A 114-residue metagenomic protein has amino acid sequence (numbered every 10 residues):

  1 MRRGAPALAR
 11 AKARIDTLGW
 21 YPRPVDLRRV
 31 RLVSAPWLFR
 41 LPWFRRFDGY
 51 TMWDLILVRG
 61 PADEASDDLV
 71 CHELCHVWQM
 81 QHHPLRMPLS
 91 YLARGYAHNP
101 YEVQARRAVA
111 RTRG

Functional and structural regions predicted by a protein language model:
R2-T51, L55, R106-R107, R111-G114: Auxiliary, metal-adjacent structural segments of Zn-dependent hydrolase domains
L41-R45, M52, E64, D68 (+2 more regions): Post-HEXXH active-site segment of zinc metalloproteases
P61: Surface loops and adjacent helix of pleckstrin homology
H72, H76: Histidine-centered divalent metal-coordination motifs
